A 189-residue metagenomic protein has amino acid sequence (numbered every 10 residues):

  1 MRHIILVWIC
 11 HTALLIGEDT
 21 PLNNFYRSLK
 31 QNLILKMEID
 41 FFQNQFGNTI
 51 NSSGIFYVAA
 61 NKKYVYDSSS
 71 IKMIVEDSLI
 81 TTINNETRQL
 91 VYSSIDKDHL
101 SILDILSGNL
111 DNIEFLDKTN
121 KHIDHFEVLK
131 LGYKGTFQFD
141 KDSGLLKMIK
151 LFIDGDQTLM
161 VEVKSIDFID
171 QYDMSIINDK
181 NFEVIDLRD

Functional and structural regions predicted by a protein language model:
H3-A13: Sec-dependent N-terminal signal peptides
A13-I50, A60-K62, S175-D189: N-terminal leader/targeting segments and the immediate start of mature chains
S28, G54-V58, K72-M73, N112-N120: Short, exposed beta-strand/loop patches in secreted or surface proteins that constitute
E38-F41, V65-S69, I123-L131, M148-F152: Short beta-strand segments that buttress and anchor functional surface loops
I50-G54, I71-K72, Y133-F137, Q157-V161: A structural detector for short beta-strand units
F56-L100, L159: An acidic-aromatic
T82-T136, G144: Surface-exposed, polar helix/loop patches in the mature regions of secreted/periplasmic/lumenal proteins that form
T119-K121, K130-K134, D142-D189: Non-transmembrane domains of secretory- and envelope-associated proteins
